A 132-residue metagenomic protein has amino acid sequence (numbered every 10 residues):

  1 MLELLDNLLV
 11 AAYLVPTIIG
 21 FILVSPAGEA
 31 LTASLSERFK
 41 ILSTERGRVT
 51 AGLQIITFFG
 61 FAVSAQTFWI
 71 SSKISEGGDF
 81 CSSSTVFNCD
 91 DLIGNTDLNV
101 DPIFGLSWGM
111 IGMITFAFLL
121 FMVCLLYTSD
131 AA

Functional and structural regions predicted by a protein language model:
L2-P16: Hydrophobic transmembrane alpha-helical segments in integral membrane proteins
A12-A27, I114-L119: Hydrophobic cores of alpha-helical transmembrane segments in multi-pass inner/ER membrane proteins, independent
E29-R48: Membrane-interfacial, low-structure loops and terminal tails that flank and connect transmembrane helices in multi-pass
G52-S71: N-terminal signal-anchor transmembrane alpha helix
T67, V123-L126: Structural signal for membrane-spanning alpha-helices in multi-pass inner-membrane proteins, emphasizing helix cores
S72-F104: Extracytosolic (periplasmic/ER-lumenal) interhelical loops and adjacent juxtamembrane/interface segments of multi-pass
N99-F118: Membrane-interface loop-to-helix entry segments
Y127-A132: Conserved small/polar residues in nucleotide/adenosyl-binding loops
